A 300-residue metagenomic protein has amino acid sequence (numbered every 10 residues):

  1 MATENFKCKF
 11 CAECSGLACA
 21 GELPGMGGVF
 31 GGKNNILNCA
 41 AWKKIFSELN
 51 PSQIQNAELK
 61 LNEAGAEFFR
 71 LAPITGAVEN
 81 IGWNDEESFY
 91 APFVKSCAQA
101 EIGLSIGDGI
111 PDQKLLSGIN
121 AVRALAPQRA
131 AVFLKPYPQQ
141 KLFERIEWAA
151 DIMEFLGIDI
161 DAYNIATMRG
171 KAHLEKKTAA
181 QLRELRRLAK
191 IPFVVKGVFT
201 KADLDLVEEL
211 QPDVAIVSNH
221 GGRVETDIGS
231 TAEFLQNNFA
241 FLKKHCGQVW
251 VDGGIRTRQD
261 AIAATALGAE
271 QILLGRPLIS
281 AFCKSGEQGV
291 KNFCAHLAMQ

Functional and structural regions predicted by a protein language model:
A2-D205, G222-V224: Active-site entrance/lid segments in N-terminal catalytic domains of soluble metabolic enzymes
D85, A172-K177, T226-F234, S285-F293: Alpha-helix N-cap and loop-to-helix initiation/capping positions
G107-D108, L134, S218-N219, G253 (+1 more regions): Short beta->alpha connector loops at strand-helix junctions that form conserved, small/polar/Pro-enriched
Q140-A150, F199-P212, N237-V251, I255-E270: Catalytic cores of alpha/beta
A162, L210-T231, I262-V290: Glycine-rich phosphate-binding active-site loops on the catalytic face of alpha/beta enzymes
K196, H220, V224, V249-I255 (+1 more regions): Glycine-rich beta-strand-to-loop/alpha-helix junction loops that act as flexible
Q236-N237, I262, R276, A295: Feature representing long, continuous alpha-helical segments
H296-Q300: N-terminal pre-core extensions flanking Radical SAM catalytic domains
